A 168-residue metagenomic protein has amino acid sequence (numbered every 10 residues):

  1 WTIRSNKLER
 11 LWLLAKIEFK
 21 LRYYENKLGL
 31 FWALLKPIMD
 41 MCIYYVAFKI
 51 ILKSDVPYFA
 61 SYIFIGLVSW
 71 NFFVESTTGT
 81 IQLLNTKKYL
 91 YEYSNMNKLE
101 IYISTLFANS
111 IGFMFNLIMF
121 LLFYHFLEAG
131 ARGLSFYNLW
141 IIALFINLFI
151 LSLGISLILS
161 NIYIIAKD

Functional and structural regions predicted by a protein language model:
W1-K167: Hydrophobic transmembrane alpha-helices and immediately adjacent juxtamembrane helices of multi-pass inner-membrane
